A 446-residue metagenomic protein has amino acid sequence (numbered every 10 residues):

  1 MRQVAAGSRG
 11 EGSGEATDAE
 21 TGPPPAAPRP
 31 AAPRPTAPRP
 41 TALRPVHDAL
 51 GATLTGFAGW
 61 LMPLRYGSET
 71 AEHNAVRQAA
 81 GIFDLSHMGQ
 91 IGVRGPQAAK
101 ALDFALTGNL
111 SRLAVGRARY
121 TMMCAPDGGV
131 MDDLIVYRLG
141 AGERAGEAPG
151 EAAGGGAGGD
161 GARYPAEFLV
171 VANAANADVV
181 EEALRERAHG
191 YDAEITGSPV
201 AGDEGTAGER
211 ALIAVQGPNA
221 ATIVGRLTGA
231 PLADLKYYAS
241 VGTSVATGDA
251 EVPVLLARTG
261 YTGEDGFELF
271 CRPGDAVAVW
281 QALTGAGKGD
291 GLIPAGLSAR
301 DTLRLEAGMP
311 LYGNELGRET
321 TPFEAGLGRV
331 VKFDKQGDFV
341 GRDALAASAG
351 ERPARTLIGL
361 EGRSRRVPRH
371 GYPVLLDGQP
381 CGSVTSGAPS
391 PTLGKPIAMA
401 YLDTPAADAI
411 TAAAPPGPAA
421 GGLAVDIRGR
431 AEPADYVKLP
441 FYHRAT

Functional and structural regions predicted by a protein language model:
M1-P25, R29, R34-A52, G56 (+2 more regions): Conserved, structured C-terminal
T36-L102, L106-S111, T228: Intrinsically disordered, low-complexity, positively charged segments
A52, M62, A118-C124, G146 (+1 more regions): Cofactor-binding beta-sheet edge motifs in enzyme active sites
R77, D133-I135, A257: Short beta-strand/turn micro-motifs at beta-sheet edges
D84, D133, E268: Acidic active-site catalytic centers that drive phospho-/nucleotidyl reactions and related ester hydrolyses
Q90-R94, R112, A125, I135-V136 (+2 more regions): Short secondary-structure transition/capping motifs
P96-D132, P218-V252: Internal amphipathic helical hairpin motif
P126-L134, L139, G146: Gly/Ser-rich phosphate-binding catalytic loop and adjacent alpha/beta segment that cradle a phosphoryl group at enzyme
